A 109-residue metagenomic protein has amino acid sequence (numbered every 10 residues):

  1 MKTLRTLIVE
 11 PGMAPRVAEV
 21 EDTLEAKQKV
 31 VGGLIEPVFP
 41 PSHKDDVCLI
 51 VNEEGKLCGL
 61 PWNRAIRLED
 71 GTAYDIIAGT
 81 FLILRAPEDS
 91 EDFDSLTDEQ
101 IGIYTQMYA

Functional and structural regions predicted by a protein language model:
M1-A109: Domain-length accessory/inserted modules outside core catalytic folds
